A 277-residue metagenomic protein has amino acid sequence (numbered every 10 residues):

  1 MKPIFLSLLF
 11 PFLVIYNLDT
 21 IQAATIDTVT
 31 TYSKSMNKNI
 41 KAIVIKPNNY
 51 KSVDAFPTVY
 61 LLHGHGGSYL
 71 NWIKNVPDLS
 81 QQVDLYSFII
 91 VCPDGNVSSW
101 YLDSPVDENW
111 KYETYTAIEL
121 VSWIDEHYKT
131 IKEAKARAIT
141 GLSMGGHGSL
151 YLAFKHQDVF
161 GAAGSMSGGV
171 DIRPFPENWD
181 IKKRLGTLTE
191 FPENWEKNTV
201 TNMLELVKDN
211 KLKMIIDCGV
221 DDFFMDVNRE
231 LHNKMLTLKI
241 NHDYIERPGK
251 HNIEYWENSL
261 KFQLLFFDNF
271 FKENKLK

Functional and structural regions predicted by a protein language model:
M1-S7: Positively charged n-region of N-terminal signal peptides that target proteins for export
K2, L18-D19, A23: A detector of low-complexity, intrinsically disordered, Ser/Thr/Gly/Pro/Ala-rich segments
S7-Y16: Bacterial N-terminal signal peptides
I21-K277: Non-catalytic cap/lid and distal C-terminal segments of serine-dependent acyl enzymes
